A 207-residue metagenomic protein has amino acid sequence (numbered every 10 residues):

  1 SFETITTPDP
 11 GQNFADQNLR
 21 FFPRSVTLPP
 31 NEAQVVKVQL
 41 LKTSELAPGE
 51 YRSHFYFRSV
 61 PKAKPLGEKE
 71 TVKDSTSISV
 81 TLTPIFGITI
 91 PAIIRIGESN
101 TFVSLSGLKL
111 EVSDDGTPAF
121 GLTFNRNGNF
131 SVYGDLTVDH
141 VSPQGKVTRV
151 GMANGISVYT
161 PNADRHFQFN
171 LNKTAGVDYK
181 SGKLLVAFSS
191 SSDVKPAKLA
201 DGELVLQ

Functional and structural regions predicted by a protein language model:
S1-V38, Q144: Surface-exposed binding patches on compact interaction domains or structured appendages
G11, F22-L28, I93, K109 (+3 more regions): Beta-strand-rich interaction surfaces with strong enrichment in secreted/lumenal proteins
V26-A33, G155-R165, V194-P196: Short proline/glycine- and polar residue-rich coil/turn motifs
K37, A163-T174: Exposed aromatic-hydrophobic patches
L41-I94, A175-Q207: Terminal connector regions
I96-S113: Low-complexity, acidic Ser/Thr/Pro/Gly-rich terminal tails and inter-domain linkers that flank the onset of structured
A119-N127, N170: Short edge beta-strand/loop segments characteristic of extracellular beta-sandwich folds
G128-Y133, G176-D178: A short beta-turn/strand-edge loop motif at beta-sheet boundaries
